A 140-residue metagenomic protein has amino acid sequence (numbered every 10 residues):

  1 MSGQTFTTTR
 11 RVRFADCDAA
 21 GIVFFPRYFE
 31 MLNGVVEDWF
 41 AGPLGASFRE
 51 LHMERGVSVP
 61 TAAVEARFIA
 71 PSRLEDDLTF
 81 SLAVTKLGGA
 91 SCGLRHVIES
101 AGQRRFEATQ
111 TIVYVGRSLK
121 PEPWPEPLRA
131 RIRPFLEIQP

Functional and structural regions predicted by a protein language model:
S2-T61, R117-P140: Hot-dog-fold acyl-thioester-processing enzymes
G3, F68-L74, T85-P140: HotDog/MaoC-like acyl-thioester-processing domains
R11, E65, T111: Short aromatic/hydrophobic contact patches that present stacked aromatics for nucleic-acid/ligand binding
F40-K86, F106-E107: Hydrophobic beta-strand-centered segment that forms part of the acyl-chain substrate-binding groove
